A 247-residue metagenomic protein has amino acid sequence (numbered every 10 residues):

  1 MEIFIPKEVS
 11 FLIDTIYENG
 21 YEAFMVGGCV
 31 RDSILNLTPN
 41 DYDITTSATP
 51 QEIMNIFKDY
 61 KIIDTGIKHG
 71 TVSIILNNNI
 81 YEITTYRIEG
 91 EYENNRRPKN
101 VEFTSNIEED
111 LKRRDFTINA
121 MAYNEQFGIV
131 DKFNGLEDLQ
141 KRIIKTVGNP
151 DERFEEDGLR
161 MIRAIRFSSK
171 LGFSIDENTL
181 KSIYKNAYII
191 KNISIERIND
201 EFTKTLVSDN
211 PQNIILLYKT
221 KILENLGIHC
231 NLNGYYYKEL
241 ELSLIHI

Functional and structural regions predicted by a protein language model:
M1-I245: Catalytic cores of the polymerase beta-like nucleotidyltransferase superfamily and closely associated nucleotide
